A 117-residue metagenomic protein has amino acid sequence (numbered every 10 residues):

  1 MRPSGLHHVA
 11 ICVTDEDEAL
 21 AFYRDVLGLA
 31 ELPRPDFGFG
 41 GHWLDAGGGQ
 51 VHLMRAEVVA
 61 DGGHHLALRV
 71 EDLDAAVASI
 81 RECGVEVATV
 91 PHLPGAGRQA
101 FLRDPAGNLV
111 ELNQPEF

Functional and structural regions predicted by a protein language model:
M1-D17, H64-L66, E116: N-terminal beta-strand motif that seeds the catalytic metal site of vicinal oxygen chelate
M1-R2, L32, C83-F117: Vicinal oxygen chelate
A10-Q50: Core segments of cupin and vicinal oxygen chelate
C12, A67-E71, R103: Short hydrophobic/aromatic beta-strand micro-patches that form the beta-sheet surface supporting nucleotide- or nucleic
D25, S79-C83: Short amphipathic alpha-helices in soluble, non-transmembrane regions that often serve as interface/regulatory elements
F37-G41, A60-G62, P94-R98: Short acidic/glycine-enriched loop/turn segments that link adjacent beta-strands
G41, Q50, A67, Q99-A100: Short hydrophobic/aromatic beta-strand element in the GNAT-like acyltransferase core that lines or flanks the acyl-donor
L66-I80: Mid-chain, well-packed structural core segment of small domains
